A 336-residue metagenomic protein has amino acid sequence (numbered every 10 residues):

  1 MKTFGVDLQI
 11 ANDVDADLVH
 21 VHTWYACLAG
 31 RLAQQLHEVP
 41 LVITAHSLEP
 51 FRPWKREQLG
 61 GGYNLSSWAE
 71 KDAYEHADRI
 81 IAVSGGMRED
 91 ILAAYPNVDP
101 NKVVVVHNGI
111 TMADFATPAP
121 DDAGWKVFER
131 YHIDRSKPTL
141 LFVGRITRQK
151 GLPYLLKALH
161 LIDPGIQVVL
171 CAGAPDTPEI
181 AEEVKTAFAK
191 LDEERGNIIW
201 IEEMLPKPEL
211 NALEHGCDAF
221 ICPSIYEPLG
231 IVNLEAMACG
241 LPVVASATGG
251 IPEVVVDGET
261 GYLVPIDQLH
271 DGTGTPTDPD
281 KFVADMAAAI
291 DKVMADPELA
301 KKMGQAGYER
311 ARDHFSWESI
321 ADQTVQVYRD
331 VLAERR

Functional and structural regions predicted by a protein language model:
P40-V42, P50-D72, E89: Nucleotide-sugar donor phosphate/pyrophosphate-binding loop at the beta->alpha transition of glycosyltransferases
G86, G109: Carbohydrate-associated surface elements
A116-I133: A short helix/loop element that forms part of the nucleotide-sugar donor recognition site in Leloir-type
K137, A172, A181-M204, P208: Nucleotide-activated donor-binding/catalytic signature segment of Leloir-type glycosyltransferases, i.e., the conserved
P138, F142, T147-L161: A conserved mid-protein helix/loop that constitutes part of the nucleotide-sugar donor-binding site
N211-C217: Short alpha-helical donor nucleotide-sugar binding micro-motif in glycosyltransferases
I225: Aromatic "clamp/platform" in nucleotide-sugar-dependent glycosyltransferases that forms part of the donor/acceptor
P242-A245, V255, Y262-L263: Short hydrophobic beta-strand element within catalytic cores of glycosyltransferases and related nucleotide-activated
